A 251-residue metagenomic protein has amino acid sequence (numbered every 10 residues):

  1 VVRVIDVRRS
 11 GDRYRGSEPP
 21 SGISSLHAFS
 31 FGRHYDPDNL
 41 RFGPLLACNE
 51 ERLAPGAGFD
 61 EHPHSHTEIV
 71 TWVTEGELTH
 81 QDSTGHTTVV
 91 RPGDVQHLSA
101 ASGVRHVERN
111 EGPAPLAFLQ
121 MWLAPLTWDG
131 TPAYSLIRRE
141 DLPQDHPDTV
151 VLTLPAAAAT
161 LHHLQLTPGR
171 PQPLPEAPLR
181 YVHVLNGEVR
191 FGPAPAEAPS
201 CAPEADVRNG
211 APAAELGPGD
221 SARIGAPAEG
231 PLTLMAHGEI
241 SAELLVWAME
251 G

Functional and structural regions predicted by a protein language model:
V1-G251: Jelly-roll (double-stranded beta-helix
